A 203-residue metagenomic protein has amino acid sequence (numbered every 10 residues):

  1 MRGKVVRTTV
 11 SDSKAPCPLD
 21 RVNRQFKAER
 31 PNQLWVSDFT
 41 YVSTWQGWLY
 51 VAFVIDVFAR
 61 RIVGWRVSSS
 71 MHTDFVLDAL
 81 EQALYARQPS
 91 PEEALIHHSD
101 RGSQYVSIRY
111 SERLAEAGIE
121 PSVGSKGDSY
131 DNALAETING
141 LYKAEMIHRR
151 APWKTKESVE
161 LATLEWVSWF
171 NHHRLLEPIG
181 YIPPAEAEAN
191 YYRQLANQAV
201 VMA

Functional and structural regions predicted by a protein language model:
M1-A203: Charged DNA-binding/catalytic regions of mobile-element recombinases
